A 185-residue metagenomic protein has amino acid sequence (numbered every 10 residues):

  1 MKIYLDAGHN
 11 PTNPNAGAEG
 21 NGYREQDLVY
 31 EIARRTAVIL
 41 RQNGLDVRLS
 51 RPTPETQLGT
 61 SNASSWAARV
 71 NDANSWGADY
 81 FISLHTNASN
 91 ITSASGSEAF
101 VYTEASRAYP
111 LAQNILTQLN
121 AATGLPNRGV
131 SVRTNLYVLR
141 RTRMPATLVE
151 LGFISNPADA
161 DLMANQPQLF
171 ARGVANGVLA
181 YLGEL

Functional and structural regions predicted by a protein language model:
K2-Y4, H9-S97, V101-P110: Catalytic-core regions of hydrolytic enzymes
Y4-D6, T12-G17, N71, W76 (+3 more regions): Active-site-adjacent mobile loop/cap segments within catalytic or ligand-binding domains
V29, A108, A112, M163-A171: Short, charged, low-complexity patches
R34-L45, N74-A78, L116-G124, A175 (+1 more regions): Sec-exported extracytoplasmic/periplasmic mature domains
D46-R48, P126-G129, P145: Conserved beta-strand segments of alpha/beta enzyme cores
S50, T123, T142: Ser/Thr-centric signal marking residues that sit in or immediately flank functional binding/regulatory motifs
S106-V132: Active-site-adjacent substrate-binding region of metalloamidase/peptidase-like peptide-processing proteins
